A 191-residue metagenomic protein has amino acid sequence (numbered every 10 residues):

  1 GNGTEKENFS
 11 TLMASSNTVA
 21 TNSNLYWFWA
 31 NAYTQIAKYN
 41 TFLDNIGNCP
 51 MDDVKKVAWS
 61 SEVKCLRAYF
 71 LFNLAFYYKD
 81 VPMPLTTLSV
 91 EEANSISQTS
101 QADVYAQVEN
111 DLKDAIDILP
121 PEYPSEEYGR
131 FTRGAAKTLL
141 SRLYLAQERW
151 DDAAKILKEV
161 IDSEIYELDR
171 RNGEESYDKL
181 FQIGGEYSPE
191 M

Functional and structural regions predicted by a protein language model:
G1-T4, V81, Y105, E109 (+2 more regions): An aromatic- and glycine-enriched ligand-binding surface/loop that stacks and positions planar moieties
G3-Y78, A93-S95, T99-D103, L112-E126: Conserved, well-structured interaction surfaces
D80-T86: Outer-membrane beta-barrel and related beta-rich outer-membrane complex signature in Gram-negative bacteria
T87-E91, E159-D162: Short edge-strand/loop segments of extracellular domains
L88, E92-S95, L140: Short alpha-helical interface elements
